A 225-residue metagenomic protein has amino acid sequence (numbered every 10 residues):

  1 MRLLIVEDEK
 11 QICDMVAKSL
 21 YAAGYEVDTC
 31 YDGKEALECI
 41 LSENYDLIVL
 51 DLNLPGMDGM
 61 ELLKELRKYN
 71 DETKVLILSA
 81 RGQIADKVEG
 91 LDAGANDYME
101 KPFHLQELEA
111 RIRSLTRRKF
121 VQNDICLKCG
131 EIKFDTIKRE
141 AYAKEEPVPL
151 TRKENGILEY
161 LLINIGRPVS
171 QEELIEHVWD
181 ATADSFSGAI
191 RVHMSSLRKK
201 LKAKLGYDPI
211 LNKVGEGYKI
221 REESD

Functional and structural regions predicted by a protein language model:
M1-K119: N-terminal/domain-start alpha-helical segments
E35, G215-K219: Glycine-rich nucleotide-binding loop
K87, K101, K153, K199-K200 (+1 more regions): A general lysine-centric signal
R113-C126, G166: The C-terminal output helix
V121-Q122, F134-K138: A short, compositionally biased
K128-G130, I137, K144: Short strand-coil-strand connectors
E140-P209, V214: Positively charged, aromatic-enriched patches within helix-turn-helix-type DNA-binding elements, predominantly
I220-D225: Intrinsically disordered, low-complexity protein-interaction/activation regions
